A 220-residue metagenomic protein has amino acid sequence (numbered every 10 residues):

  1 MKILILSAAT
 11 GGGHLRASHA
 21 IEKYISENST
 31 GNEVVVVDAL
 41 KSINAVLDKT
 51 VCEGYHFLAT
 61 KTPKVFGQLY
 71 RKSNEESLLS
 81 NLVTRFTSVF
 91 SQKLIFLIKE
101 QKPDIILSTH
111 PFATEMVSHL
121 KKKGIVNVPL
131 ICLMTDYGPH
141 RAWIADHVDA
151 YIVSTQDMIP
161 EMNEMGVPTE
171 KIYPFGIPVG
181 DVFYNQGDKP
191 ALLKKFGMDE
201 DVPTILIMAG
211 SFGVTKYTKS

Functional and structural regions predicted by a protein language model:
M1-L4: Extreme N-terminal starter segment of soluble prokaryotic enzymes
A8-A17: A short, glycine/small-residue-rich beta-strand->loop->alpha-helix junction that serves as a flexible
A20, Y24-I95: Conserved N-terminal ligand/cofactor-binding loop architecture of enzyme catalytic domains
I98, K102-D104: Proline-aspartate-enriched helix->loop->beta-strand connector
I98, R141-A150: A conserved, positively charged/aromatic
I105-T114, S118-D136: Active-site proximal beta-strand in glycosyltransferases
D149-F212: A nucleotide-sugar donor-handling region in carbohydrate enzymes
K216-S220: Short hydrophobic signal-anchor/transmembrane segments that target glycosyltransferases and glycosylation machinery
